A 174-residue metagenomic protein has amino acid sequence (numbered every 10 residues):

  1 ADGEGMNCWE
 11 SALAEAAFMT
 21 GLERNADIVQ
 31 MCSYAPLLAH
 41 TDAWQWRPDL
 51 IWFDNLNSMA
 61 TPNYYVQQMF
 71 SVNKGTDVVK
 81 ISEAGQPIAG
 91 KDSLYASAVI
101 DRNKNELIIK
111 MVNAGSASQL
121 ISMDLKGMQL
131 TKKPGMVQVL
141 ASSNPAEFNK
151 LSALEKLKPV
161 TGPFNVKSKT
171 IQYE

Functional and structural regions predicted by a protein language model:
A1-A98, N103-N105: Aromatic/acidic polysaccharide-binding cleft in carbohydrate-active enzymes
S33, K110-M111: Short beta-strand segments
S82-S93, V112-E174: C-terminal beta-sandwich/jelly-roll accessory domains of carbohydrate-active enzymes
N105-L107, I121: Structural beta-strand segments of beta-rich domains
